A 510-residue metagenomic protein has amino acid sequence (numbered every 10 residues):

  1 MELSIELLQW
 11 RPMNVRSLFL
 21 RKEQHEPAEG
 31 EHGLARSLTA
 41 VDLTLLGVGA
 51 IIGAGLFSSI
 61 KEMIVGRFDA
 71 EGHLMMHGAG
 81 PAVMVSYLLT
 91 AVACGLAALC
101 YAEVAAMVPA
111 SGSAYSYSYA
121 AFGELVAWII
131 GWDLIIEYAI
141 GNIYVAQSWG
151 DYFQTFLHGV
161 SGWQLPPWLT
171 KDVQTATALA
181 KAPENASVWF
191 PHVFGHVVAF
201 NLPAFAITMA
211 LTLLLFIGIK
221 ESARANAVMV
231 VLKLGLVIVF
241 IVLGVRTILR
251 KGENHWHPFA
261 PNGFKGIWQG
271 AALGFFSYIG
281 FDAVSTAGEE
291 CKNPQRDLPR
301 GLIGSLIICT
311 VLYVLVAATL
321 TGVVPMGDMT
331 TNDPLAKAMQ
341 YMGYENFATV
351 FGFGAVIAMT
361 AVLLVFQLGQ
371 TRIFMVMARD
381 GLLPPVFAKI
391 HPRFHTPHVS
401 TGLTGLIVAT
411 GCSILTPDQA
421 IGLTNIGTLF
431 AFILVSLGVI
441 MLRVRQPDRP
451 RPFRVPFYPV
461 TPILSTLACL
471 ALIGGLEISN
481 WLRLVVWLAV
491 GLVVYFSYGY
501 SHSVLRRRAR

Functional and structural regions predicted by a protein language model:
E2-G80, M84, G95, L99 (+7 more regions): Membrane-interface "cap" regions at the ends of multi-pass membrane proteins
V15, F19-E23, P27-A35, V83-M84 (+2 more regions): Helix-loop-helix junctions that connect adjacent transmembrane segments in multi-pass membrane transporters
F57-I60, L96, A110, D133-D151 (+5 more regions): Membrane-helix boundary/coupling elements in multi-pass transport proteins
S58-T177, A186-S187, P191, S305-I308 (+2 more regions): Extracellular loop-to-transmembrane helix junctions
V65, D69-G72, M76, S116-Y117 (+5 more regions): TM-loop-TM module centered on a large, flexible mid-protein loop between adjacent transmembrane helices in multi-pass
S148-G150, A199-R250, P261, L302-L306 (+3 more regions): Membrane-interface loop-to-helix entry segments
T155, L236-F240, F374, T424-R451 (+2 more regions): Hydrophobic alpha-helical segments of multi-pass membrane transport proteins
H196-F200, L211, P261, V386-H398 (+2 more regions): C-terminal membrane-solvent junction of multi-pass transporters and transport-like membrane proteins
